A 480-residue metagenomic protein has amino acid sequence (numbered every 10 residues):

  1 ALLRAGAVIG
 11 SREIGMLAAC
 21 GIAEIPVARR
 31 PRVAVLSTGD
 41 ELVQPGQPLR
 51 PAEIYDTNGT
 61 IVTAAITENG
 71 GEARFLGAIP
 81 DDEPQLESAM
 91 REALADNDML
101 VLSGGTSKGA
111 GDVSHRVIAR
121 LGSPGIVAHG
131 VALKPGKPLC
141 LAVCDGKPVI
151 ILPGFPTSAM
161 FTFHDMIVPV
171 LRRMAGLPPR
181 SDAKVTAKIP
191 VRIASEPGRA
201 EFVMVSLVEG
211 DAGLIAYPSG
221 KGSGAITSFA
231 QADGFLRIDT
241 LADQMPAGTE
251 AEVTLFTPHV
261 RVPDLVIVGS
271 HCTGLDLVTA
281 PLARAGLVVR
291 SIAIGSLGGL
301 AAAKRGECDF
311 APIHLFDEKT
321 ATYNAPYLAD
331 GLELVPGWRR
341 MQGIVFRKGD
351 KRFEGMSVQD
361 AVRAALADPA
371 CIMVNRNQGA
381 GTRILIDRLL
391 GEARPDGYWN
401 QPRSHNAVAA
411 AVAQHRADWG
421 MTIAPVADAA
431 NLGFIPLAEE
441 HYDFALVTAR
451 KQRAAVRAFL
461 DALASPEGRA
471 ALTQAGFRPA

Functional and structural regions predicted by a protein language model:
A1-P80, G210-K221, F235, E250-T257: Short, glycine/charged-enriched hinge/interface segments at domain edges or termini
T60-G122: N-terminal small/polar loop signature for handling phosphorylated ligands or for N-terminal nucleophile
V117-V262: Flexible glycine/proline-rich
V262-H271, V358-R383: Short loop->beta-strand "edge-of-pocket" segments that line small-molecule binding or catalytic clefts across diverse
L282-D360: N-terminal segment of the mature folded domain
L297-A311, Q401-A417, P425: Short helices/loops that flank or line small-molecule/ion binding pockets
P312-L328, A409-A438: A ligand-binding cleft/hinge motif common to bilobed small-molecule-binding domains
L332-G343, L432-D461, A480: Periplasmic-binding protein-like
